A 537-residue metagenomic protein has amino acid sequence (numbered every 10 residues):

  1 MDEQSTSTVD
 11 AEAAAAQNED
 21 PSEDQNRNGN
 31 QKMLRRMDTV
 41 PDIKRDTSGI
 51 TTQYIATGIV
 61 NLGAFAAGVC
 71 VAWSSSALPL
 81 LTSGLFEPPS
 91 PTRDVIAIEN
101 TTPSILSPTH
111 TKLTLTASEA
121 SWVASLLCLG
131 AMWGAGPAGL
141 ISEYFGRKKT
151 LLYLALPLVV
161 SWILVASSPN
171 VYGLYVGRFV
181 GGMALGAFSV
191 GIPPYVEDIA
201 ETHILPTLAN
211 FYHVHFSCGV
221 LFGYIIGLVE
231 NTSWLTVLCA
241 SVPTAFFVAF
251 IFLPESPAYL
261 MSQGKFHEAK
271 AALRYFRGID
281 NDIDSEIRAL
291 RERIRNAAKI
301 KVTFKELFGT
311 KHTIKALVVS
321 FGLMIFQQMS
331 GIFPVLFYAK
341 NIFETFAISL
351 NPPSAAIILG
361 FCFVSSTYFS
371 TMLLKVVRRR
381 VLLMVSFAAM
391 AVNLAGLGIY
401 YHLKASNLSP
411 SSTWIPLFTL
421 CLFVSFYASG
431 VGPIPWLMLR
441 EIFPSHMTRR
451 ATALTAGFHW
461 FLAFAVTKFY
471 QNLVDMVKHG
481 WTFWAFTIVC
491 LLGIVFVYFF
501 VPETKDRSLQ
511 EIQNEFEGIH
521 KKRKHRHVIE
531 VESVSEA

Functional and structural regions predicted by a protein language model:
D2-F276, R295-A537: Alpha-helical transmembrane bundle of multi-pass membrane proteins
I283-R295: Short, well-structured alpha-helical segments
